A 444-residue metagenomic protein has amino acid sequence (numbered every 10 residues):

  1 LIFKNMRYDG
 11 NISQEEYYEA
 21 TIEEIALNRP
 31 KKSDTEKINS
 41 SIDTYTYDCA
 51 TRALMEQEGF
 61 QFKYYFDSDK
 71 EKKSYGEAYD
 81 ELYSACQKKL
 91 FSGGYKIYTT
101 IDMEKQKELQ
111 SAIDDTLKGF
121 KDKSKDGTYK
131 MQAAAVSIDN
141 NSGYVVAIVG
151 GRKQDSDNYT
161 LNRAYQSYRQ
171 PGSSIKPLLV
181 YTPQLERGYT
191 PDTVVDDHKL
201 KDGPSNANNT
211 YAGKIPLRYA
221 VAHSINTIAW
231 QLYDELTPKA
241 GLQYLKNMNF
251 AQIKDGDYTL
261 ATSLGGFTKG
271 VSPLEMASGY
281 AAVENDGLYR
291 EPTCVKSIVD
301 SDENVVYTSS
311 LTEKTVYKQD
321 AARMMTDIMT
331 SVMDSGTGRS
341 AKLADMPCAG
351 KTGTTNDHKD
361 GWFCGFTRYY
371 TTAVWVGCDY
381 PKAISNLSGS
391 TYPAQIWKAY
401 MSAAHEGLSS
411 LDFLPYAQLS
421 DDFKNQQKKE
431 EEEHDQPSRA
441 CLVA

Functional and structural regions predicted by a protein language model:
L1-F3, R7, P30-K37, S92-T100 (+9 more regions): Second-shell loop/turn segments in exported
L1-T100, K246, A251-Q252, A261-G265: Non-catalytic, structured segments within soluble enzyme domains
I2-G10, A20-E23, L27, A53 (+14 more regions): Structured segments of extracytoplasmic/periplasmic soluble domains in secreted or envelope-associated proteins
M6, L109, S142-G143, R169-V195 (+4 more regions): Active-site SXXK
S33-I38, I42, Y189-L242, Y289 (+1 more regions): Conserved catalytic neighborhood of penicillin-recognizing serine enzymes
T99-K123, A135-D139, A147-V149, Q154-S167 (+1 more regions): A penicillin-recognizing enzyme superfamily signal
M131-A133, S156-L178, P191-V194, A261: Short active-site loop at a secondary-structure junction that contains or immediately precedes the catalytic residue(s)
S205-N206, T237-S278: Mid-domain, small-residue-enriched loop/turn segments at the edges of structured enzyme/sensor domains
